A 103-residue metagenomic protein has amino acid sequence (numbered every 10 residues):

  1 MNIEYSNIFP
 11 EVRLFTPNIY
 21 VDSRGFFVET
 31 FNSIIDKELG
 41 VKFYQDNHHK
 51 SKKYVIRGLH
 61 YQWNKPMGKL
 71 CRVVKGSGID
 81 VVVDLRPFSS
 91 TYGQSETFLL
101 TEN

Functional and structural regions predicted by a protein language model:
M1-E102: Non-catalytic, conserved peripheral segments adjacent to functional cores
